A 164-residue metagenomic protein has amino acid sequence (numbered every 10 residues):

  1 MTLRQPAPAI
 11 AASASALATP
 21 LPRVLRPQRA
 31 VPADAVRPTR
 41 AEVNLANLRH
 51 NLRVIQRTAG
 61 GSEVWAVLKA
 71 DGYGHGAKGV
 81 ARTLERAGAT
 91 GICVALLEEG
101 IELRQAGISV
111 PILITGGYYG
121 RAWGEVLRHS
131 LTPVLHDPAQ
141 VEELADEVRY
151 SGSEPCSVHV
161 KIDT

Functional and structural regions predicted by a protein language model:
M1-A16: N-terminal export leaders
A16-A30: Short, compositionally biased "basic patch" segments
R29-A35, T39-V43, N47-H50, G60-T164: Active-site-proximal beta-alpha core segment in soluble small-molecule metabolic enzymes
